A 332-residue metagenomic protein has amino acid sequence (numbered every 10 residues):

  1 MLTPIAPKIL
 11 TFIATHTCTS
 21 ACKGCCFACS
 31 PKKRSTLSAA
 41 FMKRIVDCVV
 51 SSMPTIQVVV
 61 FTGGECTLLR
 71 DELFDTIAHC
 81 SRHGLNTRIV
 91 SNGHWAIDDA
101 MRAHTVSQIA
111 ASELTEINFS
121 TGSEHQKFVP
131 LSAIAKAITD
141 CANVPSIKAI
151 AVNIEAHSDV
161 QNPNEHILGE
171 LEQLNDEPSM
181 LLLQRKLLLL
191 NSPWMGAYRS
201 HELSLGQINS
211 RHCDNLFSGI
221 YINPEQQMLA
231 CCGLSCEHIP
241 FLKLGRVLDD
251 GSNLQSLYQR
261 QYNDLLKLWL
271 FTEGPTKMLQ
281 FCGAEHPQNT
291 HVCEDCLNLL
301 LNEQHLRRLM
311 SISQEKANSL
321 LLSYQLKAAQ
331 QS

Functional and structural regions predicted by a protein language model:
M1-L85, I89-S91, A96-M101, E303-L306 (+1 more regions): Conserved alpha-helical substructure of the radical SAM core
T15, T19, S210, T290-C293: Residues immediately within or flanking Cys/His clusters that coordinate Zn2+ in small zinc-binding modules
A39, K43-F61, L69-L171: Radical SAM/AdoMet-radical enzyme domain recognition
E172-S204, G233-P287, H291: C-terminal accessory region of radical SAM enzymes
C213-L216: Short, small/polar residue-rich loop motifs at catalytic or cofactor-binding pockets
I222-N223: Short, acidic, Ser/Thr-enriched surface-loop or helix-capping motifs
F271-S332: Radical SAM enzyme core and accessory elements
